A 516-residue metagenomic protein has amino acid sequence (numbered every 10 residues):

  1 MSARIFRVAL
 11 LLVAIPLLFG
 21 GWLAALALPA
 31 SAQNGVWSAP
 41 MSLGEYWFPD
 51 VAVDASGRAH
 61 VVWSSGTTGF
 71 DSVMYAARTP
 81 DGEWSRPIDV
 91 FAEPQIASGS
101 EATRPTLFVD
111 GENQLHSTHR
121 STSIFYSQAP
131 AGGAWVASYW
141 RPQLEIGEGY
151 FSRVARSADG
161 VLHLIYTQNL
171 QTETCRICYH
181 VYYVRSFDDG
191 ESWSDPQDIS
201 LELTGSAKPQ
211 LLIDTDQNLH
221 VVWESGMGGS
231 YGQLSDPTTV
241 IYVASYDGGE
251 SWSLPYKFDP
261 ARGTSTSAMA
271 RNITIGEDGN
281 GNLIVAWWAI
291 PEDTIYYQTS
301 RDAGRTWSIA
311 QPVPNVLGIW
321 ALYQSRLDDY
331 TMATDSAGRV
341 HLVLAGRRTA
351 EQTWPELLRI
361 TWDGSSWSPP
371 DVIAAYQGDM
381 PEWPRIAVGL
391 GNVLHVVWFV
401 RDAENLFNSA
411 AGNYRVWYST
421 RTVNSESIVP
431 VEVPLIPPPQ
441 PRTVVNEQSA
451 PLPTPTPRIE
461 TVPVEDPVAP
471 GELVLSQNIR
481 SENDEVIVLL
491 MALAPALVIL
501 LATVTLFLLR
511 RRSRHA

Functional and structural regions predicted by a protein language model:
M1-I5: N-terminal secretory signal peptides that target proteins for export/translocation
R7-L11, L490-M491: Alpha-helical transmembrane segments of integral membrane proteins
V8-A9, G20, A374, N483: Generic detector of short alpha-helix boundary/capping microenvironments and adjacent low-complexity segments
A9-A25: Bacterial N-terminal signal peptides
A30-L506: Extracellular, repeat-based ectodomains that mediate carbohydrate processing or recognition
R512-A516: Cytoplasmic C-terminal tails of single-pass
